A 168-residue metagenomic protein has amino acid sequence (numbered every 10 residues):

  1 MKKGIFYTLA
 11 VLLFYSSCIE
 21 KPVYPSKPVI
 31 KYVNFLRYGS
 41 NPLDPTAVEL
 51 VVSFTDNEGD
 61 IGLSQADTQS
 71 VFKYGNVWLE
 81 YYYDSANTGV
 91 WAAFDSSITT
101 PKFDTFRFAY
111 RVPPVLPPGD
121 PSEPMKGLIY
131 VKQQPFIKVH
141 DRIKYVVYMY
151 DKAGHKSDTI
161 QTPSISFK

Functional and structural regions predicted by a protein language model:
M1-K2, I19: N-terminal hydrophobic targeting signals that begin at the initiator methionine
K2-T8: Sec-dependent signal peptide recognition, specifically the positively charged N-region followed immediately by
F14-S17: C-terminal motif of bacterial Sec signal peptides marking the signal peptidase cleavage site
E20-D44, V48-K168: Non-catalytic macromolecular-recognition regions in eukaryotic signaling proteins
